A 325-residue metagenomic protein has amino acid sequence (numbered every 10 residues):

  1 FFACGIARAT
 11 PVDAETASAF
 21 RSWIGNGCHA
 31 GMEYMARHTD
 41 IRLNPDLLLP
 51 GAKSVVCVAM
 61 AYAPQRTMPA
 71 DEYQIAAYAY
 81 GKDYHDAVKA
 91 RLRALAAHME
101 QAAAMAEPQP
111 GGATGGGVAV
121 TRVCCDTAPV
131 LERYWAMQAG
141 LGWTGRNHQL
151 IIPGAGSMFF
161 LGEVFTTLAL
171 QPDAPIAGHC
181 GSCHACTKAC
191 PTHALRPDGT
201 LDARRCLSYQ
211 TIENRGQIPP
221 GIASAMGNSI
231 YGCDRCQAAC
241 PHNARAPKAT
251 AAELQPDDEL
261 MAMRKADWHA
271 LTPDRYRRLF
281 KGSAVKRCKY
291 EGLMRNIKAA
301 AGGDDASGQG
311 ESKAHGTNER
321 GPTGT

Functional and structural regions predicted by a protein language model:
F1-A3, A185-Y209, S229-E253: Iron-sulfur cluster-binding cysteine motifs and their immediate structural context in ferredoxin-like electron-transfer
F1-H179, G227: Auxiliary alpha/beta "docking" domains used to position bulky ligands
T10-A19, R204, Y209-Q217, A246-E259: Flexible glycine/acidic-rich beta-alpha junction loops that bind and position SAM and/or redox cofactors in anaerobic
V56, V164, C190, I230 (+1 more regions): Residue-level signal for inorganic ion chemistry
I151-P175, A203-I222, T272-R277: Short, charged low-complexity linear segments at domain edges
G156, G178-S182, D198, I222-G232: Short, contiguous, pocket-lining structural segments that sit at or immediately flank catalytic/ligand-binding sites
L170-A177, P197, Q217-I218, N243-K248: Inter-helical turn/loop segments and adjacent helix faces that build the functional surface of alpha-helical bundle
I218-G310, A314-T325: Alpha-helical scaffold domains
